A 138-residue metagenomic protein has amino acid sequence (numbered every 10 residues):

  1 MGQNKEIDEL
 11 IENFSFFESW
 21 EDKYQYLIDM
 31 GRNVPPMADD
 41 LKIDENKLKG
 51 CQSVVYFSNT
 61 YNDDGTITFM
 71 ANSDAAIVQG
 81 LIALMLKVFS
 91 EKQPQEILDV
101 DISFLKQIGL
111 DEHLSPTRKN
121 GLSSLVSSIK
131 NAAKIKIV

Functional and structural regions predicted by a protein language model:
G2-K5, A76-G80: Short acidic alpha-helix initiation/capping motifs at coil-to-helix transition points, especially at protein N-termini
Q3-V54, N59-D64, S103-V138: N-terminal intrinsically disordered, cationic/polar leader segments that include organellar targeting peptides
E9-L10, L81-L84: A general alpha-helix detector
K23, I77-I82, Q93, D101 (+1 more regions): Amphipathic alpha-helical interface surfaces
E45-C51, F69-S73, Q95-I97: Solvent-exposed interaction patches of small proteins and small membrane subunits
K49-C51, S73-V78, F89, G121: Generic, well-ordered alpha-helical segments
T60-A75, L86-F89: Conserved interaction-surface patches within small, structured recognition/assembly domains
E91-I108: Glycine-rich phosphate/pyrophosphate-binding loops and their adjacent beta-strand/loop elements at enzyme active sites
